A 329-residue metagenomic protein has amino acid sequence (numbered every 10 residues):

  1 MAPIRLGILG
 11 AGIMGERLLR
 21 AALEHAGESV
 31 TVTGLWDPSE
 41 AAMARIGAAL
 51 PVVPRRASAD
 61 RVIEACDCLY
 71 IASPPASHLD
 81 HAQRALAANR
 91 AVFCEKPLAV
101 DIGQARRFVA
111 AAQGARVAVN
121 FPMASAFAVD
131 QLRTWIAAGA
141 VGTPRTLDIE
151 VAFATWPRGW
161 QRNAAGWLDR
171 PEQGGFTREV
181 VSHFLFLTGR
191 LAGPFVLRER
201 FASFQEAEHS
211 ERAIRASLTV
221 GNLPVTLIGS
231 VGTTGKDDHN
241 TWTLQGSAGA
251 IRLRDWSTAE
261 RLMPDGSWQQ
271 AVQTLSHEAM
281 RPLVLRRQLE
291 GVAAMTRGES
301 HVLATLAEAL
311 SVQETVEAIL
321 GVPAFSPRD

Functional and structural regions predicted by a protein language model:
M1-L50: N-terminal Rossmann-like dinucleotide-binding module
M1-P3, C68-Y70, G221, G291-D329: C-terminal helix-rich "cap/oligomerization" subdomain common to oxidoreductases
L18, L50-V109: Beta-loop-alpha module in the N-terminal Rossmann-like domain of NAD(P)-dependent dehydrogenases, especially those
I71, F93-C94, V117-V119, L253: Hydrophobic residues in well-ordered beta-strands that form the structural core
A99-P157: A contiguous active-site-proximal alpha/beta segment in oxidoreductase catalytic domains
P157-G166, D265: Short, flexible, mixed-charge acidic loops at enzyme active sites
R162-K236, A307-S311: Rossmann-like dinucleotide-binding domain that binds NAD(P)(H)
A207-H209, V220-Q288: NAD(P)-dinucleotide binding in Rossmann-like oxidoreductases
